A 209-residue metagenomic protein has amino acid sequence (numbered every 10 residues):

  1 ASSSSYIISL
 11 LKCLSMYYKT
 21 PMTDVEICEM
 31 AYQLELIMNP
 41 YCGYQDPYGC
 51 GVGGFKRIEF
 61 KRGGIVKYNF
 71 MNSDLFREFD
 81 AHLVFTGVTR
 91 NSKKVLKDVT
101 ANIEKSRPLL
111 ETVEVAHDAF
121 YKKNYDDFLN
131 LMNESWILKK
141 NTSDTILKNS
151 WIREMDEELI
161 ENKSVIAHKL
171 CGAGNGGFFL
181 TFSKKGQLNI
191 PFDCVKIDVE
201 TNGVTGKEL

Functional and structural regions predicted by a protein language model:
A1-M22: DPxDG-like acidic metal-binding loop motif
A1-S3, C171-G174: Glycine-rich beta-strand-to-loop/alpha-helix junction loops that act as flexible
S5, F178-T181: FabD-like malonyl-/acyl-CoA
M16-M22, E29-Y41, P47-A173, L180-L209: C-terminal nucleotide
